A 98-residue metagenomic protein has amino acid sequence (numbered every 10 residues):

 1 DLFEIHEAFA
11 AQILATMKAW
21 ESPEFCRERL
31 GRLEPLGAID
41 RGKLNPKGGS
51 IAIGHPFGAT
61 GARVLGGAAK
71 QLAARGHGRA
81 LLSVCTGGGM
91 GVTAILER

Functional and structural regions predicted by a protein language model:
D1-R98: Claisen-condensing/thiolase-fold acyl-transfer catalytic domains that form or cleave C-C bonds in fatty acid
